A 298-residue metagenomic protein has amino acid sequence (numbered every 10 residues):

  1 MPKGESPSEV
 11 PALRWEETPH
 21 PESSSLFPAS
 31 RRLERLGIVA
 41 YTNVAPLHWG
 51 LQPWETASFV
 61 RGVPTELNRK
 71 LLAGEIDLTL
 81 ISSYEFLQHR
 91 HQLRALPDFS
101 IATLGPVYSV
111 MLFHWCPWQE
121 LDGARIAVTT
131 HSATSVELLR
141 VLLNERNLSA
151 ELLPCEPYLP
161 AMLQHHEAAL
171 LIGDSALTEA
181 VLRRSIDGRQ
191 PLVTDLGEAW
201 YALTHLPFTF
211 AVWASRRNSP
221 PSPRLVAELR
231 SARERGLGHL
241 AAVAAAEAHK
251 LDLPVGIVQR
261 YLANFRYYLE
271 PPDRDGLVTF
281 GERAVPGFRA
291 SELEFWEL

Functional and structural regions predicted by a protein language model:
M1-R31: Intrinsic disorder/low-complexity segments
F27-P53, Y108-H166, D174, D275: Bilobed "Venus flytrap"/periplasmic-binding protein-like clamshell domains and structurally analogous long
Y41-N43, V63-P64, E75-Q92, P97-F99 (+2 more regions): Beta->alpha turn/N-cap motifs
A57, L72-I81, L148, Q164-L171: Alpha-to-beta junction loops
F99-W118, A202-R217: Hydrophobic/proline-rich hinge and linker segments of small-molecule sensing/allosteric domains, predominantly
P154-A246: Pocket-lining segment of extracytoplasmic ligand-binding domains
P220-R283: Secondary-structure end/capping motifs
G281-L298: Long, low-complexity C-terminal extensions of enzymes
